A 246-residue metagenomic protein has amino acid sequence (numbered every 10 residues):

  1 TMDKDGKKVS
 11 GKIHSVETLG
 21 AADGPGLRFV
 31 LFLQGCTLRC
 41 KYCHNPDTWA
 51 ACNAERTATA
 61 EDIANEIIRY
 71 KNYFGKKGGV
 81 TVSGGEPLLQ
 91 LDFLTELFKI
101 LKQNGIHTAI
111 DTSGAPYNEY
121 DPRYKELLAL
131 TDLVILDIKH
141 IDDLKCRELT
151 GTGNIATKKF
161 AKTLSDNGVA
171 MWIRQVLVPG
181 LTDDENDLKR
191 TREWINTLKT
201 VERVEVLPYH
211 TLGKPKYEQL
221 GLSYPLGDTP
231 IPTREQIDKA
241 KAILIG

Functional and structural regions predicted by a protein language model:
T1-A22, P179-G246: Auxiliary Fe-S-binding modules of radical SAM enzymes
V9, S15-E17, A21-A58: Canonical Radical SAM [4Fe-4S] cluster-binding loop centered on the CxxxCxxC motif and its immediate flanking residues
I13, T37, T48-C52, L164-M171 (+1 more regions): N-terminal/domain-start segments enriched in small and hydrophobic, helix-friendly residues, covering either
D47-N53, R147-G153, G221-T229: Short glycine-enriched, charge-decorated loop/helix-capping segments at active-site entrances that position
A50-N72: Short hydrophobic interaction/assembly module
N53-A60, T150, N154, D184 (+1 more regions): Flexible, glycine- and charge-enriched loops at secondary-structure boundaries
A64, I68-N72, K76-G79, G84 (+1 more regions): Conserved AdoMet/S-adenosylmethionine-binding subsite of the radical SAM
